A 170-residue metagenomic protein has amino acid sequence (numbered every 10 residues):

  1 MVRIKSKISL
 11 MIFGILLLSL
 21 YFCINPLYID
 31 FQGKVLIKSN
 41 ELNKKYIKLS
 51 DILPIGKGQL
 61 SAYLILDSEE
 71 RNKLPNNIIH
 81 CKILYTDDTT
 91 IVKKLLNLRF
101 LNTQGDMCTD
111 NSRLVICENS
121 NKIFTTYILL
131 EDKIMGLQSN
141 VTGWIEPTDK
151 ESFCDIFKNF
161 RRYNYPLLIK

Functional and structural regions predicted by a protein language model:
M1-L17: N-terminal Sec-pathway targeting helices
K5-K7, Y21-K170: Function-determining sites in protein domains
